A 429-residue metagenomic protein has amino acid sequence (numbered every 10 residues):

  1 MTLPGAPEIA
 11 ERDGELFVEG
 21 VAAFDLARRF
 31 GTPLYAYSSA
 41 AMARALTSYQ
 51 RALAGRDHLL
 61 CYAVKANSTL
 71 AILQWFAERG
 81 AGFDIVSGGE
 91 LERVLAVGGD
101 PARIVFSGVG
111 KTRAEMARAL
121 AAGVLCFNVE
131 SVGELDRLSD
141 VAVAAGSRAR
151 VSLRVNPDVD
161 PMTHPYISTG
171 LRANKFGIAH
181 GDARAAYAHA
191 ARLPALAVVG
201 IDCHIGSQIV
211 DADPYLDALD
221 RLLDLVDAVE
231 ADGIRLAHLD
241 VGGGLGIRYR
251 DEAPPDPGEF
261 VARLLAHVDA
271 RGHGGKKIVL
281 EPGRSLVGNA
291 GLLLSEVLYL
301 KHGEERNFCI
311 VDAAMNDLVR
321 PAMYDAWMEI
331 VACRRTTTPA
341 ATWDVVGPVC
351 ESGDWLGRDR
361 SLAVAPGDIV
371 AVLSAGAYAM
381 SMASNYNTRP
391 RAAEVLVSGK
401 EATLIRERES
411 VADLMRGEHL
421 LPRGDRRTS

Functional and structural regions predicted by a protein language model:
M1-A149, R192-A197, D224-D227, A231 (+2 more regions): A charged N-terminal "starter" segment
L3-P4, P157-Y299, L356, S361 (+2 more regions): Active-site loop/helix belt of alpha/beta enzymes
P4, I9, E115, G133-D136 (+5 more regions): Active-site neighborhoods and metal-handling regions in enzymes and metal-associated proteins
A63, R150-N156, D202-H204, D240-G242 (+2 more regions): Short beta-strand segments
A66-S68, G89-E90, G110-K111, S131-G133 (+5 more regions): Active-site-proximal loop/turn and secondary-structure-junction residues that shape catalytic pockets, frequently
I72-L73, A96, M116-A121, L138-V141 (+6 more regions): Short acidic, glycine/serine/threonine-rich loops at helix termini
F83-D84, I104, F127, I201 (+3 more regions): Hydrophobic residues within beta-strands of alpha/beta enzymes
R263, G274-S429: Charged (often Lys/Glu-rich) extended helix/loop segments that serve as interaction or gating elements
